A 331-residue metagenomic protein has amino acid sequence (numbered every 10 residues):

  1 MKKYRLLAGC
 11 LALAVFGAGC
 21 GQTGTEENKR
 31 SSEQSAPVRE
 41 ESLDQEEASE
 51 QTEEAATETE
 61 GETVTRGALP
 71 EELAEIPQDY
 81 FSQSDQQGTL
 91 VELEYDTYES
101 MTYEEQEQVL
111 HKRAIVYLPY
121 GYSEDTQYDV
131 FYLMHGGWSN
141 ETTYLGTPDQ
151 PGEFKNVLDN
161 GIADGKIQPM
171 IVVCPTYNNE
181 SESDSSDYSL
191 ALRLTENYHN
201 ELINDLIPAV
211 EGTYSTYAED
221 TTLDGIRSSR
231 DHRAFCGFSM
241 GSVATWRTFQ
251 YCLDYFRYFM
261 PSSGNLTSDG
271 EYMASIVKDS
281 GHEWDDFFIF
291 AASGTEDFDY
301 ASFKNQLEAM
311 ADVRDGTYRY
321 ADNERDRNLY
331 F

Functional and structural regions predicted by a protein language model:
M1-L6: Positively charged n-region of N-terminal signal peptides that target proteins for export
L13-A14: Core hydrophobic alpha-helical transmembrane segments of single-pass membrane proteins
G17-G19: C-terminal motif of bacterial Sec signal peptides marking the signal peptidase cleavage site
G21-T23: Bacterial signal peptide processing site
R30, Q34-E40, D44-F331: Non-catalytic cap/lid and distal C-terminal segments of serine-dependent acyl enzymes
